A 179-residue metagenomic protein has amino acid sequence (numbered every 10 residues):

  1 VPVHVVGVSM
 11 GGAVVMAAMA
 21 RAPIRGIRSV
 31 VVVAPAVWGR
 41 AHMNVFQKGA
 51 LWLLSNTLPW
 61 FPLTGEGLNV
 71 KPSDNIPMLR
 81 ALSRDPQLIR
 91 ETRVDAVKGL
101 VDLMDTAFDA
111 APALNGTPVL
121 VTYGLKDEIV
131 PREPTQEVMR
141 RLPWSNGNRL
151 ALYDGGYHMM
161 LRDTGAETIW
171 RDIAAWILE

Functional and structural regions predicted by a protein language model:
V1-S9: Alpha/beta-hydrolase fold nucleophile elbow
M10-R93: Alpha/beta-hydrolase-fold enzymes
G26-R28, S145-N148: Core-facing hydrophobic residues within beta-strands of well-ordered domains
T92-A111: Active-site nucleophile elbow and catalytic-triad environment of alpha/beta-hydrolase enzymes
A113-V119, W144-N146: Short, proline-enriched alpha-helix->beta-strand connector loops that line the catalytic pocket of alpha/beta-hydrolase
V121-Y123, D127: Short beta-strand/loop motif that positions the catalytic acidic residue of the alpha/beta-hydrolase fold
P131-R141: Short alpha-helix in the alpha/beta-hydrolase fold that links the catalytic acid
R149-E179: Catalytic active-site module of serine/aspartate enzymes centered on a nucleophile-bearing elbow/loop
